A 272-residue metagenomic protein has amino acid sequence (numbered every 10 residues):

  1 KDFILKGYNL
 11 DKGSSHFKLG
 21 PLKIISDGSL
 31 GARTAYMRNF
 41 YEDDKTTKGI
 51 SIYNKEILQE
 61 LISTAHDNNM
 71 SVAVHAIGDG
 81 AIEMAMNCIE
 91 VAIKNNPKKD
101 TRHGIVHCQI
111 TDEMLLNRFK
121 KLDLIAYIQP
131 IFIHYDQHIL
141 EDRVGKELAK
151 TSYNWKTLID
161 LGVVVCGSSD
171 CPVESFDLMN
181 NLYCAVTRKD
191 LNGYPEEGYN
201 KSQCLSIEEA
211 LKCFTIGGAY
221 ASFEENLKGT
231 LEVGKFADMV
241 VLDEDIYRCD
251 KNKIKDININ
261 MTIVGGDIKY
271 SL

Functional and structural regions predicted by a protein language model:
K1-D79, E83, R118-I125, P130-I131 (+1 more regions): Metal-coordinating catalytic core of metallo-dependent amide/deamination hydrolases
I4-Y8, S169, C249: Short beta-alpha junctions and helix-cap segments that line functional grooves
L10-D11, D250-I254: Short proline/glycine-enriched turn/loop segments at secondary-structure junctions
H16, I254-K255: Short solvent-exposed loop/turn micro-motifs enriched in small/polar/acidic residues
I62-A73, G80-H103, H107-C108, E113-N117 (+4 more regions): His/Asp/Glu-enriched, well-ordered alpha-helical/loop segment that forms or immediately abuts the divalent-metal
